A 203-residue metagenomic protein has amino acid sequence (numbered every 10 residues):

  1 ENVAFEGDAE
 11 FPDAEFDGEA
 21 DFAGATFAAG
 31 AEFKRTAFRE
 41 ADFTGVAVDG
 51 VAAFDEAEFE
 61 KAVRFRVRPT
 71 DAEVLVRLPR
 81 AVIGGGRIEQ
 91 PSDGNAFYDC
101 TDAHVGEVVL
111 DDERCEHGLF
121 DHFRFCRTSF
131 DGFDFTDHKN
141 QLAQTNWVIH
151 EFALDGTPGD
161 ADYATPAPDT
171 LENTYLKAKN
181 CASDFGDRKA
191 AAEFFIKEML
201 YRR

Functional and structural regions predicted by a protein language model:
E1-R203: N-terminal leader/targeting and pre-domain segments
